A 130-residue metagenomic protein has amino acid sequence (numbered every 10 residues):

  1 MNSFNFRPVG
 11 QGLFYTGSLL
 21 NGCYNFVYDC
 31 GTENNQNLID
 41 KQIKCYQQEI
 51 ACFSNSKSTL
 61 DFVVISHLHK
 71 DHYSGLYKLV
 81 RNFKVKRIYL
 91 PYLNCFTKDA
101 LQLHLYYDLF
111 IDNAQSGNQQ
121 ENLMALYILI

Functional and structural regions predicted by a protein language model:
M1-I50, S58: Conserved beta-strand hairpin/beta-sheet module of binuclear metal-dependent hydrolase folds, prominently
N2, F83-I130: Flexible, acidic/histidine-containing loops and adjacent segments that form or flank the divalent-metal
F4-F6, F14, F26, F53 (+4 more regions): Phenylalanine-focused residue identity feature
R7-P8, Y28, I65-L68, P91-Y92: Short His-Asn-centered micro-motif
G12-L13, G31-Q36, L68-H72, N94-T97: Short acidic, S/G/P-rich loop/turn micro-motifs used as interaction or catalytic elements
Y15-S18, N37-I39, H72-K78, K98-L105: A short acidic (Asp/Glu
D40-L90: Active-site metal-binding motif and surrounding structural segment of the metallo-beta-lactamase
